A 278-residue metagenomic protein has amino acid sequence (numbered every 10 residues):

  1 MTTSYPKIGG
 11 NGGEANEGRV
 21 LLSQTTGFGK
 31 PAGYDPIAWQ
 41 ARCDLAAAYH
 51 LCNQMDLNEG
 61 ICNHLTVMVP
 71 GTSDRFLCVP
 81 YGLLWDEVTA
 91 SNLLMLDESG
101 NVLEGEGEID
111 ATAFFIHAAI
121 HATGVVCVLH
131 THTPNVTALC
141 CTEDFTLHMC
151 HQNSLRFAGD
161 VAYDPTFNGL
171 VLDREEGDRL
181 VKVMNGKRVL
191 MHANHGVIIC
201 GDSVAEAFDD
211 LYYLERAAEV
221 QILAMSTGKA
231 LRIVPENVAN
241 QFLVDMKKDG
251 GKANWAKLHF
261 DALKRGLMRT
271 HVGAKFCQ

Functional and structural regions predicted by a protein language model:
T2-Q278: Glycine-rich flexible loops
